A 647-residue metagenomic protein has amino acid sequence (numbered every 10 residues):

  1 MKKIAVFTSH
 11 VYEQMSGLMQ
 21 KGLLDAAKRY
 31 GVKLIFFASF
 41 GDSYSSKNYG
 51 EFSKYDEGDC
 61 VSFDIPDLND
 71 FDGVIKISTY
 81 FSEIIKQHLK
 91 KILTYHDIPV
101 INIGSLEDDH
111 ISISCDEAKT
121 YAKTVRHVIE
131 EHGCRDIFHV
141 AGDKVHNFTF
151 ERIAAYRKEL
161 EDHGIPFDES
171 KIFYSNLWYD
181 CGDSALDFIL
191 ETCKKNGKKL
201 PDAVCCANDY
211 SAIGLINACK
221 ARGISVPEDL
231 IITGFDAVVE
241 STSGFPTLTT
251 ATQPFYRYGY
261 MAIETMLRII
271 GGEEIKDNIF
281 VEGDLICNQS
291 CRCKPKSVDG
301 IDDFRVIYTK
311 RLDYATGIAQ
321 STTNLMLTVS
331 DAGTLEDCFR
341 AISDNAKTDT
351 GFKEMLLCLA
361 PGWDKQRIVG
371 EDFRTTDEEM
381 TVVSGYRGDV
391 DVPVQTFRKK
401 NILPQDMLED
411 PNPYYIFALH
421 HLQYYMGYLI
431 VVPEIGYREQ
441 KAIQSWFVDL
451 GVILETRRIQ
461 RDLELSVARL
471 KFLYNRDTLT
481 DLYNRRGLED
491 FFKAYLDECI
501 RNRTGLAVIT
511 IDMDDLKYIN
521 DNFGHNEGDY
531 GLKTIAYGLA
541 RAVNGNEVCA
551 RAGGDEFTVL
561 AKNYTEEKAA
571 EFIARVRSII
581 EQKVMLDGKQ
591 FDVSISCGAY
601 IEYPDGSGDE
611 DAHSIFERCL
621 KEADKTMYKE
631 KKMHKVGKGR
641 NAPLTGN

Functional and structural regions predicted by a protein language model:
M1-N324, A332: Bacterial carbohydrate/catabolite-sensing allosteric modules
P404-H420: A short, aliphatic-rich beta-strand micro-motif
K471-D490, I511-H525, K533: Conserved nucleotide-binding and Mg2+-coordinating catalytic segments in signaling enzymes
K471-F472, R485-T504, A536-N544: Short regulatory alpha-helical coupling segments that immediately precede and/or link into cyclic nucleotide signaling
R503, L516, T534-I535, F557 (+1 more regions): Hydrophobic framework residues that shape the active-site pocket of cyclic nucleotide turnover catalytic cores
M513, E527-N546, E556: Active-site-proximal alpha-helical element of nucleotidyl cyclase-like catalytic domains and analogous helices
H525, A570-A574, K589, E602-K638 (+1 more regions): Catalytic-core segments of nucleotide cyclases and related cyclic-nucleotide turnover enzymes
V548-R551, F591: A short pre-motif secondary-structure segment
